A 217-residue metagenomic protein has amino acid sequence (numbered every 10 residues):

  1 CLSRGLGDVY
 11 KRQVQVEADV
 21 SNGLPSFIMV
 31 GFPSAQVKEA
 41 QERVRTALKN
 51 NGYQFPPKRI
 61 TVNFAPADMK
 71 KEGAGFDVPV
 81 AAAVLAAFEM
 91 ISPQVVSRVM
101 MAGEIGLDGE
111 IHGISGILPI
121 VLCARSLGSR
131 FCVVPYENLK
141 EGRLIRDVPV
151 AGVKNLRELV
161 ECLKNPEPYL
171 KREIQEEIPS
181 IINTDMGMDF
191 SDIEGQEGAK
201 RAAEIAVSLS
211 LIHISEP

Functional and structural regions predicted by a protein language model:
R4-L211, S215: Peripheral, non-AAA+ core regions of ATP-driven protein-machinery
